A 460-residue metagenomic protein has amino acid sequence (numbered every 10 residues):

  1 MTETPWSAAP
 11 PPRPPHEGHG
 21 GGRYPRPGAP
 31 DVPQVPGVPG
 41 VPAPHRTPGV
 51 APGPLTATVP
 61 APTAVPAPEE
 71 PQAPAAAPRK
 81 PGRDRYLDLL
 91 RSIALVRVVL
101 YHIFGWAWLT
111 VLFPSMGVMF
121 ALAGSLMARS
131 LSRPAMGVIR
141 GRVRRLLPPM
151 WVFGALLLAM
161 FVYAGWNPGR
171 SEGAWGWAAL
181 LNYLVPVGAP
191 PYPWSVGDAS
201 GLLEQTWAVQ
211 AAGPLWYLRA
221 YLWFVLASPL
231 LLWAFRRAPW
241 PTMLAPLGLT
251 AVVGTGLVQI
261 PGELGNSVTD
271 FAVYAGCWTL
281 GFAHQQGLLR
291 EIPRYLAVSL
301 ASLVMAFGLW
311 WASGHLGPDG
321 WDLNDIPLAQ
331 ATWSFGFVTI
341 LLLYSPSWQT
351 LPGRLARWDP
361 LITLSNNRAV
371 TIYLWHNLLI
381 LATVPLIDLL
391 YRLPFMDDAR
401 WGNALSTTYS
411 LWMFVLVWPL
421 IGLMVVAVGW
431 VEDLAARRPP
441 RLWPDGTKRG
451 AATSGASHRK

Functional and structural regions predicted by a protein language model:
T2-A8, R13, R23-Y24, P44 (+1 more regions): Alpha-helical transmembrane segments and their immediate juxtamembrane cytosolic regions
E17-G20: Short hydrophobic alpha-helical segments enriched in small aliphatic residues
A29-H45, G49, G53-L55, V59 (+1 more regions): Intrinsically disordered, low-complexity tandem-repeat regions
